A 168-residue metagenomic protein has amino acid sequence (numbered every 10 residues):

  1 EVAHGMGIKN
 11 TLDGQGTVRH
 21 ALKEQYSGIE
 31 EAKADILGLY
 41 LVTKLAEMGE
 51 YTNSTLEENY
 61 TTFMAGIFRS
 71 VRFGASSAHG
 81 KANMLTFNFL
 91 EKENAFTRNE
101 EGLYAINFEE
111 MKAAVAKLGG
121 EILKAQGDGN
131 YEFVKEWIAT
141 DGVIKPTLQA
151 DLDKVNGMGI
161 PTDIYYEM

Functional and structural regions predicted by a protein language model:
E1-K9, A34, L39: Active-site recognition of the HExxH zinc-binding catalytic motif
N10-T11, Q15, A46: Single-residue recognition of alpha-helix boundary sites
D13-G28: Short helix/strand-bridging catalytic loops that position acidic/His residues to coordinate divalent metals and engage
E24-S27, E31-A32, S54, F108: Hydrophobic alpha-helical scaffolding
S27-K44: An active-site-proximal "capping" alpha-helix that borders the catalytic cofactor pocket
L39-E136: Long, well-structured alpha-helical subdomains associated with metal-dependent extracellular/ecto-lumenal hydrolases
G119-M168: Extended, compositionally biased alpha-helical segments that mediate assembly or anchoring
